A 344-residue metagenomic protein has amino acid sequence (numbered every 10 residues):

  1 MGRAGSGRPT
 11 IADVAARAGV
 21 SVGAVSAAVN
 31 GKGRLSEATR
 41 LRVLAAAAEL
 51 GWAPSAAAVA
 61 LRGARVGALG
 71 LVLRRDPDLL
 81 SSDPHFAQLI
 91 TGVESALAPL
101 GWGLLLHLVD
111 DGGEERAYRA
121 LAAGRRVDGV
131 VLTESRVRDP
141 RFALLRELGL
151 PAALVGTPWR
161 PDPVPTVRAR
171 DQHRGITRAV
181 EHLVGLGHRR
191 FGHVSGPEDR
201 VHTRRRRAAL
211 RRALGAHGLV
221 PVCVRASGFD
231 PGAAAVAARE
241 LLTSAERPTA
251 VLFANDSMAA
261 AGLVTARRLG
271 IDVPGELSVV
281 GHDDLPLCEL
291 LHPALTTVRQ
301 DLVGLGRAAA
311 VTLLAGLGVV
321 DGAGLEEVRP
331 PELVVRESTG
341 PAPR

Functional and structural regions predicted by a protein language model:
M1-A4, R17, E49, S95-P99 (+2 more regions): Bacterial carbohydrate/catabolite-sensing allosteric modules
M1-G67, P343-R344: N-terminal helix-turn-helix DNA-binding module of bacterial transcription factors
A24-S26, A64-D78, H182, R190-P197: Short beta-strand segments enriched in small/hydrophobic residues
W52-A117: Amphipathic helical "hinge" segments at domain boundaries
D110-G113, T133-R138, S257: Short beta->alpha connector loops
E114-R126, A234-A245: Short, well-structured alpha-helical segments in soluble
V130: Intrinsically disordered, low-complexity polar regions and short flexible loop motifs
